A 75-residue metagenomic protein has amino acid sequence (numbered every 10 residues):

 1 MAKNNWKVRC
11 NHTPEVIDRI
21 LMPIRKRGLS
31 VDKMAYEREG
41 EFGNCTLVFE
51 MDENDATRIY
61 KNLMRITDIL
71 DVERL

Functional and structural regions predicted by a protein language model:
M1-L75: A conserved regulatory-domain signal marking ACT and ACT-like small-molecule sensing domains and adjacent regulatory
